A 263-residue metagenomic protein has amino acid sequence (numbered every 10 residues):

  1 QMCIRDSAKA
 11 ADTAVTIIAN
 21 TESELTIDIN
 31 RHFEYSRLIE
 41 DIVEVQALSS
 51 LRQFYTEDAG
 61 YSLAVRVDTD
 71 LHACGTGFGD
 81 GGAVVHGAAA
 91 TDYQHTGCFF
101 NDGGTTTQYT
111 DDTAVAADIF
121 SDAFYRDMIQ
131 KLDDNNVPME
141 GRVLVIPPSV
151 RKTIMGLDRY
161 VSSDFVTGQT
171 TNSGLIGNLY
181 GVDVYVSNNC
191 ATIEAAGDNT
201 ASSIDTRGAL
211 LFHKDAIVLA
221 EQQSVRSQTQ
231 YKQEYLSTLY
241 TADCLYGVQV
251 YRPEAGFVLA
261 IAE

Functional and structural regions predicted by a protein language model:
M2-I4: Short, small-residue-biased leader/transition segments that mark boundaries at the very start of proteins
D6-A8, L38, A47, T153-G156 (+2 more regions): Short helix/loop capping segments that flank catalytic or ligand/cofactor-binding pockets
A8-A14: Glycine-rich loop at the start of a catalytic domain that most often binds anionic cofactors/ligands
V15-T16, E24-A47, L51, Y125-L157: Structured, hydrophobic secondary-structure cores that serve as assembly/anchoring elements
T16-I29, G97-F120, G156-E263: Sequence/fold signature of self-assembling virion shell proteins
R37, E57-A59, T238-A242: Oligomerization/assembly interface segments of phage tail-like spikes and tubes
I42-Q130, V258-E263: Alpha-helical scaffold segments that mediate packing/assembly in large oligomeric complexes
G77, S149-T153, C190-T192: Short, catalytically relevant binding-site loops at active-site mouths
